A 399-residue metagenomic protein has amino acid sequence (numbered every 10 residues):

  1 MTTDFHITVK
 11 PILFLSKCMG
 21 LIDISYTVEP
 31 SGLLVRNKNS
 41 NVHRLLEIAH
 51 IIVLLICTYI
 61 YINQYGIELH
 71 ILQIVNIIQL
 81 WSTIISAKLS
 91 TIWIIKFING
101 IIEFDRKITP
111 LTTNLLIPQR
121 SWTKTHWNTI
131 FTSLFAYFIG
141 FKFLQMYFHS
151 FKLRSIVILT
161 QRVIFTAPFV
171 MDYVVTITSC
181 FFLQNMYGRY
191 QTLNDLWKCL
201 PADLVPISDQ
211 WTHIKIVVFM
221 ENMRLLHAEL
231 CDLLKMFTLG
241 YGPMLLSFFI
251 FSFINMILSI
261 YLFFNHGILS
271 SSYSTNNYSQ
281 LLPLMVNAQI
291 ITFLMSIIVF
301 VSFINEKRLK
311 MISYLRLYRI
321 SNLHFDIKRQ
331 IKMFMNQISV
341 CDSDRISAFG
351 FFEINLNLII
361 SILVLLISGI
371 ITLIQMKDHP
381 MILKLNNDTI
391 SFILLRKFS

Functional and structural regions predicted by a protein language model:
M1-L55, T125-T132, D203, Q210-S399: Terminal membrane-anchoring module of integral membrane proteins
V9, E103-C180, Q184, G350: Eukaryotic polytopic
L34-E103: General structural concept
I60-N63, I164, P168-M171, V175 (+2 more regions): Plant-skewed but cross-kingdom recognition/interaction modules and surfaces
I62-Y65, K88-L111, F143-L153, L183-L193 (+3 more regions): Juxtamembrane interfacial secondary-structure elements that flank transmembrane helices in multi-pass membrane proteins
Y65-I77, K152-A167, Y273-M285: Hydrophobic alpha-helical transmembrane segments
L72-W93, T166-R189, I290-I304: Hydrophobic alpha-helical membrane-embedded segments
S86-I92, T109-R120, K198-V217, L317-K328: Short intracellular "coupling" helices and adjacent cytoplasmic loop segments at the cytosolic face of multi-pass
